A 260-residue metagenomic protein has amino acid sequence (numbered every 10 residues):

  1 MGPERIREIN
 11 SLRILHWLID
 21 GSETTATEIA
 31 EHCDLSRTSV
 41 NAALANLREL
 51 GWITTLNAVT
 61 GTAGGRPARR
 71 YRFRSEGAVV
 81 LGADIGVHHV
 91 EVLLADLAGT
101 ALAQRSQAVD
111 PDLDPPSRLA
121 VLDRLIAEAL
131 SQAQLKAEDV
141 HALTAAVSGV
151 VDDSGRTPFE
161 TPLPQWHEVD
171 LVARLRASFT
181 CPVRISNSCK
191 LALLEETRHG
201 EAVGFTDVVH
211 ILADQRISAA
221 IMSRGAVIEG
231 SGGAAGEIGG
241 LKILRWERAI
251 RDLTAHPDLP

Functional and structural regions predicted by a protein language model:
M1-H32: Extreme N-terminal segment that seeds HTH/winged-HTH DNA-binding domains in transcriptional regulators
L18, I29, V40-I53: Basic amphipathic alpha-helical segments that dock to polyanions
E23, G51-W52, V150: Short hinge/loop at the helix->beta-strand junction immediately C-terminal to the helix-turn-helix recognition helix
R48-G64: Beta-hairpin "wing" of winged helix-turn-helix
P67-Q104, V209-E229: Gly/Thr-rich phosphate-binding beta-strand-loop-beta motif of the actin/hexokinase/Hsp70
A101, S106-D207, L244, R251-L253: Glycine-rich phosphate-binding loop and adjoining helix at the ATP-binding site of ATP-dependent phosphoryl-transfer
F205-H256: Glycine-rich phosphate-binding loop of actin/hexokinase-like ATP-binding domains
